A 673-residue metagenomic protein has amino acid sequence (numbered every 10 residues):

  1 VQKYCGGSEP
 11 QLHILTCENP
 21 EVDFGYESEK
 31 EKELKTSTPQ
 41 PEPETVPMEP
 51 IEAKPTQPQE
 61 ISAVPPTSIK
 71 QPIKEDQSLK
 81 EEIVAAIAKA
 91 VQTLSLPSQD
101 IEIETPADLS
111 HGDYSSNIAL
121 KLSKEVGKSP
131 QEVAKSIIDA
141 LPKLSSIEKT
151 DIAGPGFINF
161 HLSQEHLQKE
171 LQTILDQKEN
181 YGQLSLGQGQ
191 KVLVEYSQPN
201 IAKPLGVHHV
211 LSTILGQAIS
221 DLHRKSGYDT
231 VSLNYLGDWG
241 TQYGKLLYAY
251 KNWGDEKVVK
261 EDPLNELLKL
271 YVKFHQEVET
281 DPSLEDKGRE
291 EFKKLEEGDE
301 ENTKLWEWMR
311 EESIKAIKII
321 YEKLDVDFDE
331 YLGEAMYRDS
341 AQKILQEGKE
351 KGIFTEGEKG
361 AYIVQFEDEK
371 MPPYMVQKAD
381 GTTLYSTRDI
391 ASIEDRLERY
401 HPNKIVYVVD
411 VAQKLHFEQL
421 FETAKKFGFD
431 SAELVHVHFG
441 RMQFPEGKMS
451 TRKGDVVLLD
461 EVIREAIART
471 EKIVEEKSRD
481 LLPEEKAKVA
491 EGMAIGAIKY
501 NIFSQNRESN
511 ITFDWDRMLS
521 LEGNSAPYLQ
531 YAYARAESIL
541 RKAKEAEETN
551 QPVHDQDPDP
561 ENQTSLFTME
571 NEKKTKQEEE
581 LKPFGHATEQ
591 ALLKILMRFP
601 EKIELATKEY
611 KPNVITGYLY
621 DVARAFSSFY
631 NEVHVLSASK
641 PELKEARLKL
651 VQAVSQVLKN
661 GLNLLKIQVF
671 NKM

Functional and structural regions predicted by a protein language model:
S8-Q11, S37, P47-M48, T56-P58: Intrinsically disordered, low-complexity segments enriched in serine/proline and basic residues
P10, I14, E18-E21, E27-S28 (+4 more regions): Targeting/processing segments of secretory and organellar proteins
L12-L15, L34, L581: Leucine-biased recognition of intrinsically disordered, low-complexity hydrophobic segments
E27, E49-Q168, E179, Q183-D555 (+1 more regions): Non-catalytic interaction-recognition regions
K32, P41-M48: D/E-rich low-complexity acidic segments and tails
K169-I174: Short, charged, solvent-exposed linker or helix-capping segments at domain edges/interfaces that act as flexible hinges
